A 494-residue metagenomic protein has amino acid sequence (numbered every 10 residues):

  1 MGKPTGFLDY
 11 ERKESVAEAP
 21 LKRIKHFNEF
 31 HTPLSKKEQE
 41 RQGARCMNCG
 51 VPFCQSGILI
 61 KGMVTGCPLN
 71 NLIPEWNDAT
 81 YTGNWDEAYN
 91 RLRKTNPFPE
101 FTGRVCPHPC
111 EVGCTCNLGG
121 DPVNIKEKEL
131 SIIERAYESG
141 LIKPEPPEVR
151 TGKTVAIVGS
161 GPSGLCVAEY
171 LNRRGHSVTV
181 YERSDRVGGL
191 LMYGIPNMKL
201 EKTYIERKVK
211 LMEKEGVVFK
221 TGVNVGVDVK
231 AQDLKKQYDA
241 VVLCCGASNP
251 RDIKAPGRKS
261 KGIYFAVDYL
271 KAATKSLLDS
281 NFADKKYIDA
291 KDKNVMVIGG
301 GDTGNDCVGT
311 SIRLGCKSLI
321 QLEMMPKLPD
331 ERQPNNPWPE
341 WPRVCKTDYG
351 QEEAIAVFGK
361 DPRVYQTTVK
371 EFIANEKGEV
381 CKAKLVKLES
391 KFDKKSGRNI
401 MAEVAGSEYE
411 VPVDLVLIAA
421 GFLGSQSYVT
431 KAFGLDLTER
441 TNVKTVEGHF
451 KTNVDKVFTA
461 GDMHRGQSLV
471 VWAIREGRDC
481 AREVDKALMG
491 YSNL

Functional and structural regions predicted by a protein language model:
T5-V16, P20-T32, R41-A44, G57 (+11 more regions): Beta1-alpha1 glycine-rich phosphate/pyrophosphate-binding loop at the start of Rossmann-like nucleotide-binding domains
R12-K13, E18, R23-K37, Q42-R45 (+4 more regions): C-terminal catalytic lobe of FAD-dependent flavoproteins
E40-A44, N48-S56, G62-E148, E213 (+3 more regions): Glycine/serine-rich phosphate-binding loop and adjoining beta1-alpha1 elements at the start of nucleotide-handling
E87, V149, T154-V158, E206-A255 (+4 more regions): Feature captures the FAD/FMN-dependent oxidoreductase FAD-binding
V155-I157, V178, V295, V457: Conserved hydrophobic helix-helix packing surfaces used for dimerization/oligomerization
G159-P162, G299-G301, D462: Glycine-rich Rossmann-fold phosphate-binding loop(s) that bind the pyrophosphate of adenine dinucleotide cofactors
K259-D292, F392-Q467: FAD-site-proximal beta/loop scaffold in flavoenzymes
G304-C307, L314, M463-Y491: A conserved FAD-binding loop/helix module that cradles the flavin
